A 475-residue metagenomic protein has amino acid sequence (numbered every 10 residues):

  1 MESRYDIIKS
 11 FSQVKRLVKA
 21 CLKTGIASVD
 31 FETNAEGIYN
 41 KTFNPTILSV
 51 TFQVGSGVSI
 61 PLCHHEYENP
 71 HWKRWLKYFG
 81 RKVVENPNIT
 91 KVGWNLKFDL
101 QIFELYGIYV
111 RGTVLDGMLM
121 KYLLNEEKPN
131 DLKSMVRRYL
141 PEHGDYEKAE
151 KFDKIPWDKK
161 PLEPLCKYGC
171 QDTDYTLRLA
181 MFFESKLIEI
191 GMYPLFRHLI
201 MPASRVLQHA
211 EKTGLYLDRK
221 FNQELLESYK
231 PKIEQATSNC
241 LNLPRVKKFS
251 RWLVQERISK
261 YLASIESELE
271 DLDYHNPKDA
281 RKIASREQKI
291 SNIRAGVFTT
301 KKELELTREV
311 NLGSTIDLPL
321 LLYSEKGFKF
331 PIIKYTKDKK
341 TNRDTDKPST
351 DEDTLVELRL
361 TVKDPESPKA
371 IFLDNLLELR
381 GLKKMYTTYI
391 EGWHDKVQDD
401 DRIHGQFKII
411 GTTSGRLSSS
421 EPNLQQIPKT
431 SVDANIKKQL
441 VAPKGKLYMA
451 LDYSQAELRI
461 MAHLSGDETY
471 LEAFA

Functional and structural regions predicted by a protein language model:
M1-C63, R111, E127, Y139 (+5 more regions): Conserved "right-hand" nucleotidyltransferase catalytic core of DNA-directed polymerases
S28, N88-L96, A450: Acidic beta-strand-to-loop metal/phosphate-binding motif
Q53-K91: Nucleic-acid-processing active sites and adjacent nucleic-acid-binding tracks, predominantly divalent metal-dependent
C63, E472-A475: A short, basic-hydrophobic beta/loop patch
F98-L105, L321, I460: Phosphate- and divalent-cation-binding pockets in alpha/beta enzyme and binding domains that engage nucleotide-derived
D99-I102, D131-M135: Alpha-helical scaffold elements adjacent to nucleotide-binding pockets in ATP/GTP-utilizing enzyme cores
Y109-N125, L132-K133, A475: Conserved beta-strand -> loop -> alpha-helix junction used to position metal-binding or nucleic-acid-contacting
